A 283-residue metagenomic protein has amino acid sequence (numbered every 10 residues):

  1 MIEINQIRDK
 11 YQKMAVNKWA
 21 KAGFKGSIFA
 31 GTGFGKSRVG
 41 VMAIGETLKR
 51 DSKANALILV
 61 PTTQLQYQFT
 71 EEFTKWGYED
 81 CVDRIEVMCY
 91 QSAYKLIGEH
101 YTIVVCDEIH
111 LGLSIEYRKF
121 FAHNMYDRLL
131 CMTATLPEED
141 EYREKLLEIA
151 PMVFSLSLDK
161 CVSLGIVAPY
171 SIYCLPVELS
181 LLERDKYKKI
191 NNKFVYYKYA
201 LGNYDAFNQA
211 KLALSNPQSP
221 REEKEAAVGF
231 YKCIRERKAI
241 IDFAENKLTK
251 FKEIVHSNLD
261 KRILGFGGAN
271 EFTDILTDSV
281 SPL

Functional and structural regions predicted by a protein language model:
M1-F29: Conserved pre-motif I regulatory segment
K21-I28, A54, L259-R262: Pre-Walker A (Motif I) flank of P-loop NTPase domains
A22-I44: Walker A/P-loop
K53-T62, R262-A269: Conserved RecA-like ASCE P-loop NTPase motor core of nucleic-acid helicases/translocases
V60-E99: Inter-Walker segment of RecA-like/P-loop motor cores
I85-F120: Conserved RecA-like ASCE ATPase "motif II neighborhood" in helicase/translocase motors
H110-S171: Post-DEXD/H (motif II) to motif III coupling segment of the RecA-like Helicase ATP-binding lobe
Y204-L283: Conserved helicase/translocase motor-coupling segment
